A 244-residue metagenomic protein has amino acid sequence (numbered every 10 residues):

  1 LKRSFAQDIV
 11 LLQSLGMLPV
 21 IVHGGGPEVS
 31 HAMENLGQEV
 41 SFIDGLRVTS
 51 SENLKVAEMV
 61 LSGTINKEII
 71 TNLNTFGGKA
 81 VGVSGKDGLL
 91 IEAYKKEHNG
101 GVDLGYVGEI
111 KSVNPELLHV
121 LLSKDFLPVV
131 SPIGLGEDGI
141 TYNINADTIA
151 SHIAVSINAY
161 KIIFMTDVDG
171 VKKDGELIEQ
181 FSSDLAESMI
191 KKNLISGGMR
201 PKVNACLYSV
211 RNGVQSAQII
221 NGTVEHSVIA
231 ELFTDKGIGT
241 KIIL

Functional and structural regions predicted by a protein language model:
L1-T223, T234-K236, I243-L244: Nucleotide/pyrophosphate-binding catalytic subdomain
E225-A230: Low-complexity, intrinsically disordered Gly/Pro/Thr-rich segments
